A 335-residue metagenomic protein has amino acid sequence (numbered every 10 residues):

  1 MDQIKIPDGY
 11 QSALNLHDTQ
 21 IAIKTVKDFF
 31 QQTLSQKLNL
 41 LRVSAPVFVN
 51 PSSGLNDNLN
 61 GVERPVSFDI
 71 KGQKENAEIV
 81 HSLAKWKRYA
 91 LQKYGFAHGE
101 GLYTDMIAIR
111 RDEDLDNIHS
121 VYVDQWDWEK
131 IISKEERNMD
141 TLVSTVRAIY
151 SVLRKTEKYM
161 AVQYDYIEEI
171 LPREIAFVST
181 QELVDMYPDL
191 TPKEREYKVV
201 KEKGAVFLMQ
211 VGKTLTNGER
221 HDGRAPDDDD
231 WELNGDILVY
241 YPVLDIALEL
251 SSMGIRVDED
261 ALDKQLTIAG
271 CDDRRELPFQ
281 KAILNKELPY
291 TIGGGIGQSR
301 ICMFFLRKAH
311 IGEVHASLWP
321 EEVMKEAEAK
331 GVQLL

Functional and structural regions predicted by a protein language model:
D2-H119, D127-I131: Class II aminoacyl-tRNA synthetase-like tRNA-binding/catalytic domains
D18-T25, F29, R137-S144, P278 (+2 more regions): Generic recognition of stable, solvent-exposed alpha-helical segments in well-folded globular domains
L34-L41, I149-M160, A309: A generic secondary-structure signal for well-formed alpha-helical elements
N50-D57, I170-V178, P320: N-terminal pre-domains immediately preceding structured catalytic cores
F68-I70, Q92-H98, I118-S120, E168 (+4 more regions): A general structural signal for short secondary-structure junctions and capping/turn motifs
T104-E194: Extended, charged alpha-beta segments that form solvent-exposed binding/catalytic grooves in nucleic-acid-handling
I109, S179-L335: A translation/RNA-centric and nucleic-acid-associated enzymatic feature enriched in Class II aminoacyl-tRNA synthetases
